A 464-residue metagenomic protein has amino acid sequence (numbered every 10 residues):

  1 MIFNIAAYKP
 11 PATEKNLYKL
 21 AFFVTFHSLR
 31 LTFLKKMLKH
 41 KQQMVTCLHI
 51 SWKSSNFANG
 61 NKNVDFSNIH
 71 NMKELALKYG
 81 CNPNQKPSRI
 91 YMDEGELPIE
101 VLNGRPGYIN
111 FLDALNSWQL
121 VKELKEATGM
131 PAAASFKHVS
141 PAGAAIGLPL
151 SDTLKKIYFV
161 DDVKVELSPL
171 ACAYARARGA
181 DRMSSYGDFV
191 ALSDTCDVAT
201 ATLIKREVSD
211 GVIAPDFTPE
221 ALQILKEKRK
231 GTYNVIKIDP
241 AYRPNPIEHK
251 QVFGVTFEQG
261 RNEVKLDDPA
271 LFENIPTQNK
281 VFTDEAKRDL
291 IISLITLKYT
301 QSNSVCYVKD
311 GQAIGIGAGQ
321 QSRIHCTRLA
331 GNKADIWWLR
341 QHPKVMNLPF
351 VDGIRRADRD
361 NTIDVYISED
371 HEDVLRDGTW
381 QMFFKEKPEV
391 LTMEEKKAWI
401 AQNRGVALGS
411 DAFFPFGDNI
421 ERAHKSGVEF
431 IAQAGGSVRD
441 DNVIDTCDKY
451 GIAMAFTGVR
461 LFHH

Functional and structural regions predicted by a protein language model:
N4, T25-S28, T32, K39 (+2 more regions): Short, positively charged and aromatic/hydrophobic N-terminal segments
A6-A7, A12-E14, A21-V24, V45: Acidic, Ala/Val/Gly-enriched low-complexity intrinsically disordered segments
C47-A270, A286-S304: Active-site loops and adjacent core secondary-structure elements that bind or stabilize anionic groups
D93-R105, A180-Y186, G260-K280, A357-T379 (+2 more regions): Gly-rich Lys/Arg/Thr-decorated short loops/hinges at beta-loop-alpha junctions or inter-strand turns that position
A127-S135, V235-I238, S302-K309, L339-F350 (+1 more regions): Flexible, glycine/charged-enriched surface loops at secondary-structure junctions
S140, C196, K309-Q312, Q320 (+2 more regions): Active-site-proximal loop/turn and secondary-structure-junction residues that shape catalytic pockets, frequently
A142-R182, I314-F413: Glycine- and Gly-Pro-enriched alpha-helical subdomains that act as flexible, kink-prone "lid/hinge" or packing modules
L192-S193, R206-E227, G231-N234, Y242 (+3 more regions): C-terminal binding/interaction regions
